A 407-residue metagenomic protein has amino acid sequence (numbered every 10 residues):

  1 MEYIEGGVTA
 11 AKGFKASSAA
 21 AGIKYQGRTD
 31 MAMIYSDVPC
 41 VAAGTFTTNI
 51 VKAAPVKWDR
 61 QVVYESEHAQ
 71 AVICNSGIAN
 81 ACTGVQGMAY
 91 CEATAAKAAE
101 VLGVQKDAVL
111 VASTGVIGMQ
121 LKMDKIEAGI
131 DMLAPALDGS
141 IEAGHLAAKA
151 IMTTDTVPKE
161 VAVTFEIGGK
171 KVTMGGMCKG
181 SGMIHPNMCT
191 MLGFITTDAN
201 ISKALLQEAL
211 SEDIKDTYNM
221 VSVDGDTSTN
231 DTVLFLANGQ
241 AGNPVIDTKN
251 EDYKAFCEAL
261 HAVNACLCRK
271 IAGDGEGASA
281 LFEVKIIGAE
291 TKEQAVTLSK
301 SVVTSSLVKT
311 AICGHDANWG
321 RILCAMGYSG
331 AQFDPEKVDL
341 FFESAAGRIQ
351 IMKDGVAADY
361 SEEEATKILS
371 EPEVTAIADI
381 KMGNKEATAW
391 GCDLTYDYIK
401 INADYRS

Functional and structural regions predicted by a protein language model:
M1-N75, A79-A89, A99-S407: A structural signal for small-residue-enriched, beta-sheet-centric alpha/beta enzyme cores and oligomeric scaffold folds
A95: Generic structural marker for isolated residues within well-ordered, non-membrane alpha-helices of soluble domains
